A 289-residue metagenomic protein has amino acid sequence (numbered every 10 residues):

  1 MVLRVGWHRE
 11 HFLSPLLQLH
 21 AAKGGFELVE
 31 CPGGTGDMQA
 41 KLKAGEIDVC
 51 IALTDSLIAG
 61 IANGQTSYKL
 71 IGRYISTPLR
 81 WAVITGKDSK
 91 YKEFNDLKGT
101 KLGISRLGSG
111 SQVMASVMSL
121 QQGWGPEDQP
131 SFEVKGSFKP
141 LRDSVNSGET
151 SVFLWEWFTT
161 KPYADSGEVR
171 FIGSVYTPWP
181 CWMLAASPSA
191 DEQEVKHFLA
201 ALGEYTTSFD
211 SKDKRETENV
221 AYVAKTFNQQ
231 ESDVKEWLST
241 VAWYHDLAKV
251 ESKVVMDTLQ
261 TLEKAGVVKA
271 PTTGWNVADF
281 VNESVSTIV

Functional and structural regions predicted by a protein language model:
M1-V2, V289: Basic/polar N-terminal segments that are highly enriched at the extreme N-terminus, encompassing both cleavable
V2-V134, S151-W157, E168-Y176: Short, glycine-/small- and polar/acidic-enriched structural segments that line small-molecule recognition paths
L57, A115, T160, V220 (+1 more regions): Generic structural marker for isolated residues within well-ordered, non-membrane alpha-helices of soluble domains
L57, T160, W179, V277-A278: Positions that flank functional sites
I61, L120, D165, K225 (+1 more regions): Short polybasic/polar patches that bind polyanions
S137-A224: Pocket-lining segment of extracytoplasmic ligand-binding domains
E192-K269: Secondary-structure end/capping motifs
Q260-V289: Conserved C-terminal helix/tail region of periplasmic/extracytoplasmic solute-binding proteins
